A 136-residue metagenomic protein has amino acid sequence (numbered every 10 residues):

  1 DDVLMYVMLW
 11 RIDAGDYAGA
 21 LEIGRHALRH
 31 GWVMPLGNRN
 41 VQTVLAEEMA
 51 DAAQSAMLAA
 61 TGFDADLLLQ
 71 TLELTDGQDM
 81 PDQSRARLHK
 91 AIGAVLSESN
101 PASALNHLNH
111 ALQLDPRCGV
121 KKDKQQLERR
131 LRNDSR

Functional and structural regions predicted by a protein language model:
D2-L9, G37-M57, S84-V95: Amphipathic alpha-helical repeat scaffolds of TPR domains
L4, I23-R25, G31, L68 (+1 more regions): Inward-facing hydrophobic residues that define packing positions of alpha-helical scaffold repeats
I12, L96-S97, L112: Hydrophobic/aromatic side-chain positions at a characteristic register within alpha-helices of tetratricopeptide repeats
D16-R25, A59-L72, S97-A104: Helix-turn-helix repeat elements of alpha-solenoid scaffolds
A27, Q78, H110-A111: Canonical positions in the second alpha-helix
W32-V41, M80-R85, Q113-Q126: Boundary/linker segments of alpha-helical solenoid repeat arrays
E47-F63, L127-R136: Alpha-helical linker/edge segments of TPR/alpha-solenoid repeat scaffolds and analogous pre-/post-domain helices
A104-R136: Eukaryotic acidic, Ser/Thr-rich intrinsically disordered low-complexity regions
